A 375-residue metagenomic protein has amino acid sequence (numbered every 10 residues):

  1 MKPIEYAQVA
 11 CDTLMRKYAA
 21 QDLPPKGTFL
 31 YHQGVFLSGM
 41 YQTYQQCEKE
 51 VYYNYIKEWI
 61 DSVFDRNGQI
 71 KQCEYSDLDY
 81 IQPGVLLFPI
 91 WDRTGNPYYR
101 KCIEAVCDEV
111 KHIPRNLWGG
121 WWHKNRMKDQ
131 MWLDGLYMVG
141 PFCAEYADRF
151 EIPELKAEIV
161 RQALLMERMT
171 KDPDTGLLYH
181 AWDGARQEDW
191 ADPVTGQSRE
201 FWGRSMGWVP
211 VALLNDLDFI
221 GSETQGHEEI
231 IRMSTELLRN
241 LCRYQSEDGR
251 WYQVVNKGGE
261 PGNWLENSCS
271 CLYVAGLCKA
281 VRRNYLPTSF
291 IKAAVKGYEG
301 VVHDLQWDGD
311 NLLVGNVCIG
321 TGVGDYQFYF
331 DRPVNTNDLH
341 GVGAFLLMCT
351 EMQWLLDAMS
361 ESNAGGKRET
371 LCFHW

Functional and structural regions predicted by a protein language model:
K2-G34, Q46-I56, S62-R66, Q72-Q82 (+5 more regions): CBM-like carbohydrate-recognition segments
T13, G39-Q42, S62, P89 (+11 more regions): Alpha-helical scaffold segments in carbohydrate-active enzymes
D22-L23, V35-Y41, L78-R93, W121-M138 (+3 more regions): Carbohydrate-binding/catalytic loop surfaces
T28, M131-M138, E151, L155-E158 (+4 more regions): Short, contiguous, pocket-lining structural segments that sit at or immediately flank catalytic/ligand-binding sites
L37, Y44, W91, A147 (+6 more regions): Alpha-solenoid repeat junctions
C47, T94, Y146-A157, D216-E228 (+1 more regions): Inter-helical turn/loop segments and adjacent helix faces that build the functional surface of alpha-helical bundle
N54-K57, R66-D192, Q197-R199: Extended ligand-binding groove/face enriched in aromatic
W208-G258: Oxyanion-binding "anion nests"
